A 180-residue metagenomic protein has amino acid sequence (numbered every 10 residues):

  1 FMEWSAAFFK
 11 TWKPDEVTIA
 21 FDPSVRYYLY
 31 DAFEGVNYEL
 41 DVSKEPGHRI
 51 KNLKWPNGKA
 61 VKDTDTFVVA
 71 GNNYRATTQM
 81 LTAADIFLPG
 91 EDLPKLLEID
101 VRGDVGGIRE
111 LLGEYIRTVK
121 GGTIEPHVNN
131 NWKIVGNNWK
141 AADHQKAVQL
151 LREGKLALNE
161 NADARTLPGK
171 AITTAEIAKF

Functional and structural regions predicted by a protein language model:
F1-T173: Catalytic centers of hydrolytic enzymes
A175, K179-F180: Extracellular/lumenal glycan-associated surfaces
